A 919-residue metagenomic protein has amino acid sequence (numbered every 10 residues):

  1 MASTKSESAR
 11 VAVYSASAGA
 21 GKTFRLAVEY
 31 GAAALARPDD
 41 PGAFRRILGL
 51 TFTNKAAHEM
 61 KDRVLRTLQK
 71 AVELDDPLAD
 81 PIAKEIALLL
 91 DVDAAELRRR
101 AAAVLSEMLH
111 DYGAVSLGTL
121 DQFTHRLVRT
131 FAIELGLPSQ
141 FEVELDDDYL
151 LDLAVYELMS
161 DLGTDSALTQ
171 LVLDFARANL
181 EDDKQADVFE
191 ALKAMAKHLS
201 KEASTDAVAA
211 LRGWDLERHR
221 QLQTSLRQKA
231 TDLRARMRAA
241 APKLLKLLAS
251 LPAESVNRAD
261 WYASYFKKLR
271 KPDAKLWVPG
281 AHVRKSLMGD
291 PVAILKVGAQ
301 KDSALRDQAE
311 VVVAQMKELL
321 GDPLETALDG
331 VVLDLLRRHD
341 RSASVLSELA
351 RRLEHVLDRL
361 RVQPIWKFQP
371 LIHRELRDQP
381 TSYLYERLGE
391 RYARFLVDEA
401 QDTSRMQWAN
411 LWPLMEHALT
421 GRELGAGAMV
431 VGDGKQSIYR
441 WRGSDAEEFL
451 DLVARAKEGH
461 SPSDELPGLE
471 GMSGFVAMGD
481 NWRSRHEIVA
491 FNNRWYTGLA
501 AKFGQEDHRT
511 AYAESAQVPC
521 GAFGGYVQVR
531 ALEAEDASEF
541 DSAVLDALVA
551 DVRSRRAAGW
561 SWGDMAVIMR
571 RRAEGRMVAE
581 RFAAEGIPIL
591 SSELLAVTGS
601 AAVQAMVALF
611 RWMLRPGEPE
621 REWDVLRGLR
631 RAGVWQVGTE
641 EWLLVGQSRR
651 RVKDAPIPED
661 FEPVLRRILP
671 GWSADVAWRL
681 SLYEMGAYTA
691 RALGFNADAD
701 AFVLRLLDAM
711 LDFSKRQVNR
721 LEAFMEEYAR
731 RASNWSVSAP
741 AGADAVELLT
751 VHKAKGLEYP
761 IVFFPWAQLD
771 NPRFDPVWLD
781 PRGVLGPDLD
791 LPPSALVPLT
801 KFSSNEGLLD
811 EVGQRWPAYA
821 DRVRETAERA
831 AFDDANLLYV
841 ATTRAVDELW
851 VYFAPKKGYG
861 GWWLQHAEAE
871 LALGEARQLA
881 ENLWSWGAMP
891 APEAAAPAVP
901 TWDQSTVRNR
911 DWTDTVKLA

Functional and structural regions predicted by a protein language model:
M1-R66, K84, S139-L145, Y149 (+17 more regions): Conserved motor-region signature of P-loop NTPase helicases/translocases
M1-S15, K22-R25, R46-L48, A114 (+7 more regions): Accessory N-terminal region flanking or inserted into the helicase ATPase core in nucleic-acid motor proteins
T4-A9, Y14, L48-F52, L68-L276 (+2 more regions): Conserved ATP-dependent motor core of P-loop NTPases, especially the RecA-like helicase ATPase domain
S17, R46, D76, Q185-Q363 (+6 more regions): Conserved ATP-driven helicase/translocase motor core recognized via long, highly charged RecA-like/P-loop NTPase domain
L117, V397, V431-G432: Hydrophobic residues in beta-strands of the RecA-like P-loop NTPase core, especially within AAA+ ATPase
S600, Q604-A655, P798-D810: Metal-dependent DNA phosphodiester-chemistry modules and their immediately adjacent helices/loops in DNA-processing
V634-Q647, G742-V746, S803-E868: C-terminal accessory regions
F774-E825: Conserved catalytic motifs of ABC-family nucleotide-binding domains
